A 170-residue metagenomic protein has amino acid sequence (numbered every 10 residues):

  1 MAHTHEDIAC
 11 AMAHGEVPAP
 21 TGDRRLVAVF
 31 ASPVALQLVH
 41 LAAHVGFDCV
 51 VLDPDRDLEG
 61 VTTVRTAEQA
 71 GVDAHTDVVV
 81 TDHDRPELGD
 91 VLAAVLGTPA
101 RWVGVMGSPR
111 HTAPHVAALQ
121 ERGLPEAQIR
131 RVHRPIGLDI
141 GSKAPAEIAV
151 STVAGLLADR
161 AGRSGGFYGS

Functional and structural regions predicted by a protein language model:
M1-A74, T81, E87-D90: Hydrophobic, well-ordered beta-alpha structural blocks that scaffold small-molecule cofactor pockets
V45, L52, T98, R122 (+3 more regions): Change "in soluble alpha/beta enzymes" to "in soluble alpha/beta proteins
D57, E68, V72-H75, A117 (+1 more regions): Short acidic, glycine/proline-enriched helix-loop-strand junctions
V80-T81, V105: Redox-cofactor binding/interface segments in oxidoreductases and associated redox assembly factors
L88, T112-H115, A149: A general structural signal for well-ordered alpha-helical segments in protein cores
A94-A118: ADP-ribose/adenylate-binding Rossmann-like module
A127-L157: Active-site capping/gating segments
P135-I136, L156-S170: A short, charged, Gly/Pro-tolerant segment at domain boundaries
